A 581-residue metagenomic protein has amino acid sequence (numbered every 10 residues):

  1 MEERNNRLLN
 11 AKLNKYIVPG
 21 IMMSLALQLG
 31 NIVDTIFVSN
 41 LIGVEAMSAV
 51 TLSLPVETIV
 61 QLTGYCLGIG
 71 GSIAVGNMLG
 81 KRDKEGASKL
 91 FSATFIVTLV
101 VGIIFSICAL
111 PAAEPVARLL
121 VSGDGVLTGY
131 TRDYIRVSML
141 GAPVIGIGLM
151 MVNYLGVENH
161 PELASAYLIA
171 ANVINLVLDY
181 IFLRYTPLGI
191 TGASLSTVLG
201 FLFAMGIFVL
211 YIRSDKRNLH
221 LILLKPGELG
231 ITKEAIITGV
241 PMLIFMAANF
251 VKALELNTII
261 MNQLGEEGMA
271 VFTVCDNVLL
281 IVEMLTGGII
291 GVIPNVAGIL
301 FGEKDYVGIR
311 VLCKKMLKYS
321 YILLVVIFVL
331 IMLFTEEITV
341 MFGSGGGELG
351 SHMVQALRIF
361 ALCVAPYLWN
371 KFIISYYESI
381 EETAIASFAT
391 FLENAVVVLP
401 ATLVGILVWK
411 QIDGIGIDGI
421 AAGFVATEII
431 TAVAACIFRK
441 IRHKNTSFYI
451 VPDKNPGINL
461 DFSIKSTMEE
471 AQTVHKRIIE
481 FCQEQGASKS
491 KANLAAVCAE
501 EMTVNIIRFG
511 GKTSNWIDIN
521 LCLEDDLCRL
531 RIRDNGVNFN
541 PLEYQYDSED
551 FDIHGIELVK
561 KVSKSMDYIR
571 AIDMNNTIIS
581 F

Functional and structural regions predicted by a protein language model:
M1-I17, V75-G141, L188-G239, A297-C363 (+1 more regions): Short alpha-helical transmembrane segments in multi-pass integral membrane proteins
K15-T35, V137, G148, A171 (+4 more regions): Transmembrane helical elements of multi-pass membrane transporters/channels
L29-S48, A117-G125, I181-L188, A247-I281 (+3 more regions): Helix-terminus/linker motif at the lipid-water interface of multi-pass membrane proteins
M47-I107, G148-V157, P161-A164, M261 (+2 more regions): Small-residue-rich hydrophobic transmembrane alpha-helices
G68, V137-V157, A164-N172, A193-F208 (+4 more regions): Short runs within selected transmembrane alpha-helices of multi-pass transporters and secretion channels
I441-V497: Bergerat-fold GHKL ATPase/HATPase_c domain
S490-S514: Conserved ATP-binding N-box helix of the HATPase_c
C528-I556: Glycine-rich/acidic phosphate-handling loop/turn and adjacent ATP-lid/helix of nucleotide-binding kinase/ATPase domains
